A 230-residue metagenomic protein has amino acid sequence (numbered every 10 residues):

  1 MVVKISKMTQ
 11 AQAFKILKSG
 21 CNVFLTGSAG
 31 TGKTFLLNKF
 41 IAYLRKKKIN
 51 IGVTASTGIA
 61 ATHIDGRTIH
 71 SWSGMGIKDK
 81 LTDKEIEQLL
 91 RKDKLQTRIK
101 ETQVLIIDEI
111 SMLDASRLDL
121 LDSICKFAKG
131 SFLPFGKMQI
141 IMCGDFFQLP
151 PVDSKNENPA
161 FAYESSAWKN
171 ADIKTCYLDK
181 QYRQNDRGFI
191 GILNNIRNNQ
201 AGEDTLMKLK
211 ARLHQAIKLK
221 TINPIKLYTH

Functional and structural regions predicted by a protein language model:
M1-H230: Conserved ATP-binding/catalytic motifs of P-loop helicase motor domains
